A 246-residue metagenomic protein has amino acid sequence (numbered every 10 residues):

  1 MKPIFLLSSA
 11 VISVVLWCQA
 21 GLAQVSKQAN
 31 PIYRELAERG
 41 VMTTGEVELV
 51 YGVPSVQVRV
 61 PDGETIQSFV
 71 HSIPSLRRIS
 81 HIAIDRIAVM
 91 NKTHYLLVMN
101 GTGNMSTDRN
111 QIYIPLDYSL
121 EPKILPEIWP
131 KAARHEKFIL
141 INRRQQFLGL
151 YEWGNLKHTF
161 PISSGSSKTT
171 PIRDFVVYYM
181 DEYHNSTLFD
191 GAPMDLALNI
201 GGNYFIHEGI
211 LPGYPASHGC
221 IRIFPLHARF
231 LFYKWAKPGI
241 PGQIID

Functional and structural regions predicted by a protein language model:
M1-I4: Positively charged n-region of N-terminal signal peptides that target proteins for export
S8-V15: Bacterial N-terminal signal peptides
C18-A20: N-terminal signal peptide c-region/cleavage motif recognized by signal peptidases
Q24-A29, T170, D181-D246: Exported/periplasmic cell-wall-interacting domains
S26-A29, D62-G101, W153-T159, K234: LysM (lysin motif) carbohydrate-binding repeats in extracellular/periplasmic proteins that recognize
A37-H81: Primarily a LysM-type cell-wall glycan-binding module
T43-L49, S80-I128: Extracellular LysM carbohydrate-binding repeats and other cell-envelope/extracellular binding modules
I124-S167: A structural motif detector for short, solvent-exposed N-terminal "entry" segments of globular domains
